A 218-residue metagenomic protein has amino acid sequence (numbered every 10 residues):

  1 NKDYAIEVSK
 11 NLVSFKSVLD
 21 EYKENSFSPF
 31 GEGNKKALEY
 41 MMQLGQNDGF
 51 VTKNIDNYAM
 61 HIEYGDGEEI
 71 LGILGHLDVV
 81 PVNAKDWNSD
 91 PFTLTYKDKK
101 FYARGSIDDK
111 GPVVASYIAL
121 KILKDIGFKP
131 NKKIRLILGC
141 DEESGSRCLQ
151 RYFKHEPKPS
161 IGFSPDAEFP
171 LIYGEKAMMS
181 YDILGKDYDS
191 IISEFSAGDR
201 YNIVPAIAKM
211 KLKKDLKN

Functional and structural regions predicted by a protein language model:
N1-G72, V80-N83: N-terminal helical capping/dimerization or prosegment-like subdomains of hydrolases acting on amide or phosphate bonds
K10, M42, V114-K121, Q150 (+2 more regions): Predominant activation on well-ordered alpha-helical scaffold segments within soluble catalytic domains
L38, D109-V113, P205-A206: Short alpha-helical patches at coil-to-helix transitions and adjacent helical residues in well-structured domains
K53-I55, A103, L136, F163-P165: General beta-strand structural signal in soluble alpha/beta enzymes
N57-Y58, G75-L77, D98, S106 (+4 more regions): Fold-independent oxyanion-binding glycine-rich loops and adjacent beta-strand/coil segments at enzyme active sites
I70-L138, S144: Active-site metal-coordination/substrate-binding segment of hydrolases, especially metallo-dependent peptidases
E143, L149-N218: Midchain, well-structured core segments that form catalytic/ion-binding scaffolds
